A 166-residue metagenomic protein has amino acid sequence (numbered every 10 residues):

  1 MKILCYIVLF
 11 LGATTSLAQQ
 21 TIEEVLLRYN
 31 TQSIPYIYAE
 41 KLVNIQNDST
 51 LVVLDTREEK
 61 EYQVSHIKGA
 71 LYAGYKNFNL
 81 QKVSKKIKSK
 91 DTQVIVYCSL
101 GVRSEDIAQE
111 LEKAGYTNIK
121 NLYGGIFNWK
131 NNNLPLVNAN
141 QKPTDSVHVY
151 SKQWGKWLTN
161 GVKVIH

Functional and structural regions predicted by a protein language model:
M1-E24: Bacterial Sec-dependent N-terminal signal peptides
Q19-A39, Q63-T92, E105-H166: Rhodanese-like catalytic fold shared by cysteine-dependent sulfurtransferases and DSP/PTP-type phosphatases
K41-D48, V83: A short beta-strand-turn-helix
L42, T50-R57, A70: Short hydrophobic beta-strand that contains or immediately precedes a catalytic carboxylate
N47-S49, K90-D91: Residue-level preference for short coil/turn positions at secondary-structure junctions
V52, Q93-I95: Structural motif
D55-T56, Y97, L122: Active-site-adjacent beta-strand anchor residues
S99-R103: Gly/Ser/Thr-rich loops at beta-strand to alpha-helix junctions that form or flank small-molecule/cofactor-binding
